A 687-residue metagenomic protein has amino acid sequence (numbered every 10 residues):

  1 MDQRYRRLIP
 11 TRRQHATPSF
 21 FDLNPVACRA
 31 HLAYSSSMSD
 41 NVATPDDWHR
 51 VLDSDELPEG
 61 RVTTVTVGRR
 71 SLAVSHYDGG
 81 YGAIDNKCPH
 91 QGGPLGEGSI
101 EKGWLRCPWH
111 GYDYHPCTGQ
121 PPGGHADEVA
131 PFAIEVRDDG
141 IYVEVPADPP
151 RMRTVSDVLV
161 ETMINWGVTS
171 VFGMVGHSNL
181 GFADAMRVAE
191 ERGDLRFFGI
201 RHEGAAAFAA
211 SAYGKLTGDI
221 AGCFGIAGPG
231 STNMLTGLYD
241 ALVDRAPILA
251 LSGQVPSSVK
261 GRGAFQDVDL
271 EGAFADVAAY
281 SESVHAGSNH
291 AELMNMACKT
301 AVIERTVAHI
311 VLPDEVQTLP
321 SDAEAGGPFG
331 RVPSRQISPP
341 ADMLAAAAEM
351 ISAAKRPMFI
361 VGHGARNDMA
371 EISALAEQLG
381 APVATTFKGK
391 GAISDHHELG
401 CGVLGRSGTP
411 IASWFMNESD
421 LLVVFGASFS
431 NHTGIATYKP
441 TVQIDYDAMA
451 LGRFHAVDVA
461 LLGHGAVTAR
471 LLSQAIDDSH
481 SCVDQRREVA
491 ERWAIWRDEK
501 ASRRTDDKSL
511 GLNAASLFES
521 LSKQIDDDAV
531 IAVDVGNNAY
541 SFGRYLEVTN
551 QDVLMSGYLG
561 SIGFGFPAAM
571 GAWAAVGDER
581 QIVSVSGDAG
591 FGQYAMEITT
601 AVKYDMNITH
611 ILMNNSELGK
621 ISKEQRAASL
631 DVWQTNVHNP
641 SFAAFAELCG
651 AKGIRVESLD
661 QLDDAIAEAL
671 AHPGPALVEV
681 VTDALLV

Functional and structural regions predicted by a protein language model:
S39-A43, W48, D55-R151: Rieske [2Fe-2S] iron-sulfur-binding domain
G140, T169-S170, K215-G225, G230-S252 (+8 more regions): Structural signature of the thiamine diphosphate
V155, S288, V311-L312, A323-A325 (+7 more regions): Phosphate/pyrophosphate-binding active-site segments
S156-L159, I164-W166, H177, G181-R187 (+1 more regions): Active-site diphosphate/adenylate-binding microenvironment
L180-S257, E418-L421, A427-S430, Y540-L618: Thiamine diphosphate
K215, H363-Y446, V548-E579, G592-M596 (+2 more regions): Glycine-rich, anion-gripping cofactor-binding loops and their flanking helix/strand elements in enzyme active sites
S252-L293, L312, G389-V489: Glycine-rich, acidic loop regions that bind phosphate or pyrophosphate groups
V259-Q266, G452-F454, V459-L462, A466-R470 (+1 more regions): Thiamine diphosphate
